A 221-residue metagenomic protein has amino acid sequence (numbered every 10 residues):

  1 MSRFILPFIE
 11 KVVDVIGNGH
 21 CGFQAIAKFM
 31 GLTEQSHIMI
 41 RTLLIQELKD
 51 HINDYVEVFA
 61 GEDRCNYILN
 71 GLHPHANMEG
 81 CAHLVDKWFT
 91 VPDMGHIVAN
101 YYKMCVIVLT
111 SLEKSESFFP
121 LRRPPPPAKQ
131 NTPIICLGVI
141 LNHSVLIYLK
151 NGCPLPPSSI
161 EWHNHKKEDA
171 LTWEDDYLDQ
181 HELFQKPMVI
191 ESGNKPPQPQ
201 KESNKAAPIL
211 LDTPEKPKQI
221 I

Functional and structural regions predicted by a protein language model:
M1-E10, I16-F119: Papain-like cysteine protease catalytic cores
L84-Q219: Deubiquitinase catalytic domains
